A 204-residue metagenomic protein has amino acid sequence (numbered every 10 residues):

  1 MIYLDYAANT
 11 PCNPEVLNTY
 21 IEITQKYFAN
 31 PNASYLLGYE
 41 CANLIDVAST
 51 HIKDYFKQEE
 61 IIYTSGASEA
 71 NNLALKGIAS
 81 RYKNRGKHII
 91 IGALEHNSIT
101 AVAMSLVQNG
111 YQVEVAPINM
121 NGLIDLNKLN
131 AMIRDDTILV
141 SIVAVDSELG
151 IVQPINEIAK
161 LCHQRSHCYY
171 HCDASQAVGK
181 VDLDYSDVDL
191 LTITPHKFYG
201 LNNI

Functional and structural regions predicted by a protein language model:
M1-I204: Pyridoxal 5′-phosphate
